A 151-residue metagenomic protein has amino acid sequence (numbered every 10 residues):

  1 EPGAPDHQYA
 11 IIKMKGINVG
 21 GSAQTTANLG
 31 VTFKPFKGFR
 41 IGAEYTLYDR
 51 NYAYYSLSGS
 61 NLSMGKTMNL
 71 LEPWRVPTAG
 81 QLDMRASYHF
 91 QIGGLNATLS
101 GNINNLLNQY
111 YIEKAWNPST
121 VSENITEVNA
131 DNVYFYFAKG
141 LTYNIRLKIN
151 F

Functional and structural regions predicted by a protein language model:
E1-G80, F137-K139: C-terminal extracellular loops and terminal segments of Gram-negative outer membrane beta-barrel proteins
Q8-I11, L82, N104, I125: Intrinsically disordered, low-complexity regions
T26, R85, T142: Active-site phosphate/pyrophosphate-handling residues
L29-T32, Q81-R85, F90, T98: Transmembrane beta-barrel strand/turn architecture of Gram-negative outer membrane proteins
I41, M84, I145: A broad, low-specificity signal marking well-ordered, structured residues that form hydrophobic/aromatic
T46-L62, Y88-F151: C-terminal beta-signal and adjacent terminal beta-strands/loops of Gram-negative outer-membrane beta-barrel proteins
V76-M84, N104-N105, Q109: Conserved long hydrophobic alpha-helices within structured protein cores
